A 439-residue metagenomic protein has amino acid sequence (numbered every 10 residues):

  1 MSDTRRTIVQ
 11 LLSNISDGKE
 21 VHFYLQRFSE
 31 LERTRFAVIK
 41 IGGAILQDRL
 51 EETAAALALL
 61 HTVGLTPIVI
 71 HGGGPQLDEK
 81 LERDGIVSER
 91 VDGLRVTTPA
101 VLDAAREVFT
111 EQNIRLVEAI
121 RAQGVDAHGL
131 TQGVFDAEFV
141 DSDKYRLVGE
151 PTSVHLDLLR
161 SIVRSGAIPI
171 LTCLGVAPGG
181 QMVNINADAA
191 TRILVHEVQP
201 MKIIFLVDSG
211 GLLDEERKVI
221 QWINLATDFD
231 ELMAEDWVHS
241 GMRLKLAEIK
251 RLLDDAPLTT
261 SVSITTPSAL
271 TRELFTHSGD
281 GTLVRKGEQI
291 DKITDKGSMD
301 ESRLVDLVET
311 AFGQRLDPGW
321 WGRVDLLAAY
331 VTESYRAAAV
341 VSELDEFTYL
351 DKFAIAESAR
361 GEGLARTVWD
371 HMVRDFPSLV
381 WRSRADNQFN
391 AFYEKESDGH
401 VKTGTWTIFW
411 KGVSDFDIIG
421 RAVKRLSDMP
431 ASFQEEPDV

Functional and structural regions predicted by a protein language model:
M1-F347, D351-L379, N387-Q388, T407-V439: C-terminal catalytic "cap/lid" subdomain
A385-I408: Conserved active-site alpha-helix within GNAT-family acetyltransferase domains
